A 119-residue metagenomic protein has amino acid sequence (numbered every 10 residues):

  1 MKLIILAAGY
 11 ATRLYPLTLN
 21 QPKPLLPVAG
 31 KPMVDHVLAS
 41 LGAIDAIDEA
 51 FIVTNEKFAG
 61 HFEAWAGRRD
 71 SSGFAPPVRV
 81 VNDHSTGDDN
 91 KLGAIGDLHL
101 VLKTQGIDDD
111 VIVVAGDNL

Functional and structural regions predicted by a protein language model:
K2-I5, R13, P27, K31-A115: Conserved N-terminal catalytic core of the sugar/cofactor nucleotidyltransferase
L19-K23: Short alpha-helical oligomerization interface
N118-L119: A short, conserved beta-strand element in the Rossmann-like catalytic core that flanks the donor/metal-binding loop
